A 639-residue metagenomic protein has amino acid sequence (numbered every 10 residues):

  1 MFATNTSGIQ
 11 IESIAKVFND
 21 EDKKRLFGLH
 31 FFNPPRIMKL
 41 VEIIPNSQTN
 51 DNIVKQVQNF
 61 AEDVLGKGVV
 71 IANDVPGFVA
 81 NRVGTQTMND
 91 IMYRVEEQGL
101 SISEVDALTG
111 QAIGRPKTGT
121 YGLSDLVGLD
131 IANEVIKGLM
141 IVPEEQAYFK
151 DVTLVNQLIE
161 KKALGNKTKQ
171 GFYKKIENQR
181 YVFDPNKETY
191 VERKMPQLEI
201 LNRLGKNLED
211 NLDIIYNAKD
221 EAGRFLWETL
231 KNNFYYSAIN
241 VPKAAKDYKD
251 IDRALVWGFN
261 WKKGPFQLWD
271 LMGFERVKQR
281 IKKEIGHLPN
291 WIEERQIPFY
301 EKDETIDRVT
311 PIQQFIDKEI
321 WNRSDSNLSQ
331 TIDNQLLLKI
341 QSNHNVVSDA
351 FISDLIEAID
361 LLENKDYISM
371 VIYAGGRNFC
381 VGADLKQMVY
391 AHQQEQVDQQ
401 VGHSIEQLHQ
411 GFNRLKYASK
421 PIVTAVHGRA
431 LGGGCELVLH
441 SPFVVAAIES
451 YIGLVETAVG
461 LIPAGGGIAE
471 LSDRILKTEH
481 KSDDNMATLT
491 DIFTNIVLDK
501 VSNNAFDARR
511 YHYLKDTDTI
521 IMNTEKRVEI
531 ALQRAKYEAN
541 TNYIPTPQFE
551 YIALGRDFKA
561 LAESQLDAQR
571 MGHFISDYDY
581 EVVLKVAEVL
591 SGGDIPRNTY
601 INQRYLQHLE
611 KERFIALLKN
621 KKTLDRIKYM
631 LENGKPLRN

Functional and structural regions predicted by a protein language model:
M1-M370, G375-R377, K386-Q407, N413-K420 (+5 more regions): N-terminal glycine-rich phosphate-binding loop for ADP-containing cofactors
F379-V381: A structural motif shared across PLP-dependent enzymes of the aminotransferase-like
C435: Short glycine/serine-rich donor-binding loops of glycosyltransferases
